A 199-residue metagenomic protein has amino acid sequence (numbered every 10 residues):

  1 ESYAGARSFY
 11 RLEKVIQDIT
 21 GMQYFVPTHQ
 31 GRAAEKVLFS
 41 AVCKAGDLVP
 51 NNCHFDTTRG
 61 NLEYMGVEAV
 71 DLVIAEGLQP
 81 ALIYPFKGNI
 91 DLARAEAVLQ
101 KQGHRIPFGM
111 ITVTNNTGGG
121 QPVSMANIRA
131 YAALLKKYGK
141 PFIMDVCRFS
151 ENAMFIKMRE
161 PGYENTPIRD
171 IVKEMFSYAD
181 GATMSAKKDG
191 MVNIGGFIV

Functional and structural regions predicted by a protein language model:
Y3-V199: Conserved PLP-enzyme active-site core in the AAT-like
